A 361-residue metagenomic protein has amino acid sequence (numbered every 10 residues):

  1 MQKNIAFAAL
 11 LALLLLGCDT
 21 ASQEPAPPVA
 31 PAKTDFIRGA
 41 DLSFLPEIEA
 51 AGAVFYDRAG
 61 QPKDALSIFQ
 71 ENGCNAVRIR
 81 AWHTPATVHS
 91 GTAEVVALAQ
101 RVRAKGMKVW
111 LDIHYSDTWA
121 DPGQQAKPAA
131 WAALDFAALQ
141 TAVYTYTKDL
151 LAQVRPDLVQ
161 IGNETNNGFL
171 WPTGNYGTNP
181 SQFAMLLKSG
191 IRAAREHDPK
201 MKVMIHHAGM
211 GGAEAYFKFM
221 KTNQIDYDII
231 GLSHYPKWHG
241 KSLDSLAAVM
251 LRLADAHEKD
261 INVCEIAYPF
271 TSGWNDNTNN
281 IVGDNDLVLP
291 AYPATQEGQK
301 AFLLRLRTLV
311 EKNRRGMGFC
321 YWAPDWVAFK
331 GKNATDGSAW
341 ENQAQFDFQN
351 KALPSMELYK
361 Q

Functional and structural regions predicted by a protein language model:
L15-G17: C-terminal motif of bacterial Sec signal peptides marking the signal peptidase cleavage site
D19-A21: Bacterial signal peptide processing site
A30-A97, R101-R103, K108, W119-A142 (+2 more regions): N-terminal substrate-binding region of glycoside hydrolase catalytic domains
R38-L42, V77-I79, V109-I113, D157-I161 (+4 more regions): Hydrophobic faces of well-ordered beta-strands that scaffold small-molecule active sites in alpha/beta enzyme cores
A50-V54, R252, T271-R305, L309 (+2 more regions): Aromatic-rich peripheral "rim/lid" segments of glycoside hydrolase catalytic domains that contact and position glycan
G52-Q70, Q140-L150, G212-K221, F302-L306: Short, acidic/polar
A65-L66, M185, D198-K202, K218-L287 (+3 more regions): Glycoside hydrolase catalytic-domain groove-lining segments
G91-V96, Q100, D121-K221, I225-Y227 (+2 more regions): Active-site cleft segment of glycoside hydrolase catalytic domains centered on the general acid/base Glu
